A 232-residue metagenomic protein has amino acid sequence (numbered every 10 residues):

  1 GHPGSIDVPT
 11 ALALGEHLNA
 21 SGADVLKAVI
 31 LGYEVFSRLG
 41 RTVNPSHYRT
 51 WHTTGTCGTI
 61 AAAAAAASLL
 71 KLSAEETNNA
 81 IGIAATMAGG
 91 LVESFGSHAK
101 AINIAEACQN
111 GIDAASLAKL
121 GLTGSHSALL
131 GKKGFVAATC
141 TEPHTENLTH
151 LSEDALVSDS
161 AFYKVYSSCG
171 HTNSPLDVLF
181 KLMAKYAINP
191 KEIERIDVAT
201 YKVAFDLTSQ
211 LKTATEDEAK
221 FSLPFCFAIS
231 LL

Functional and structural regions predicted by a protein language model:
G1-G40: Hydrophobic alpha-helical hairpins/lids featuring a short glycine-rich hinge
S5-A13, E34, C57, A61-A65 (+2 more regions): Short amphipathic alpha-helical face segments that pack within enzyme cores and frequently flank/anchor catalytic
L14, L18, F36-N44, L70 (+2 more regions): Structural motif corresponding to the C-terminal cap of alpha-helices
A28-Y33, A80-A84, F227: Short alpha-helical scaffolding segments that buttress acidic/His motifs in well-ordered protein cores
V35-A63: Aromatic-lined, polymer-binding surfaces characteristic of secreted/periplasmic polysaccharide-degrading enzymes
G55, T59, A64-A214, E218: Functionally critical mobile loop/hinge segments
A228-L232: Active-site "cap" helix and flanking loop/linker of ATP-utilizing ligase/carboxylase catalytic domains
